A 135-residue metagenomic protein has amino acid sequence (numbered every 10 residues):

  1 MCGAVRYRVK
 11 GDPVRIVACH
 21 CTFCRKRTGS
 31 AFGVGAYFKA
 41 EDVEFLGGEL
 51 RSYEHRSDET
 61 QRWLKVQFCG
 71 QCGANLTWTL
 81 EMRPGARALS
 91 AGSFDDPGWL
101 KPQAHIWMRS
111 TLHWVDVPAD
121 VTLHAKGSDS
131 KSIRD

Functional and structural regions predicted by a protein language model:
M1-D135: A short Gly-Trp-Pro
